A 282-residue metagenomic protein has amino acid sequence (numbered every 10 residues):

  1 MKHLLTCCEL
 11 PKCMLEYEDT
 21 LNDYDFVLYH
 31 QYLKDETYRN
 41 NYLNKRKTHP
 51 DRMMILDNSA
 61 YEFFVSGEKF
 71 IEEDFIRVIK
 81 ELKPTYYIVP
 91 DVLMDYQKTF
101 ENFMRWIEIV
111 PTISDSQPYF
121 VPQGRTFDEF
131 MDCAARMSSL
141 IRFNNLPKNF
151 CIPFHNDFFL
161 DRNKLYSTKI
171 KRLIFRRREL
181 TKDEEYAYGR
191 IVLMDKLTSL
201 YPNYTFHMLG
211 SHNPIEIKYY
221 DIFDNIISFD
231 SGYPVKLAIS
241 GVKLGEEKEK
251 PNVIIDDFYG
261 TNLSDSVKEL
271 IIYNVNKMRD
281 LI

Functional and structural regions predicted by a protein language model:
M1-E16, E73-I76, P111, S139 (+2 more regions): Alpha/beta catalytic cores of nucleotide-metabolism and tRNA/nucleoside-modifying enzymes
M1-T112: Non-catalytic, usually N-terminal nucleic-acid engagement modules in DNA/RNA processing proteins
P11, Y17, N22, D35 (+9 more regions): Serine/threonine-rich low-complexity intrinsically disordered regions
Y17, Y24, Y29-Y32, Y38 (+12 more regions): Sequence-level detector for tyrosine residue identity
Y32-K34, A60-Y61, F154-F158, S231-I239: Short, acidic/turn-prone active-site loops that include or flank metal/cofactor- and phosphate-binding residues
Y38-R39, V65-G67, F130-D132, L160-K164 (+2 more regions): Short, charged, surface-exposed secondary-structure boundary motifs
K69, E73-F229: Eukaryote-skewed repeat-based solenoidal scaffolds used as protein-protein interaction platforms, primarily
